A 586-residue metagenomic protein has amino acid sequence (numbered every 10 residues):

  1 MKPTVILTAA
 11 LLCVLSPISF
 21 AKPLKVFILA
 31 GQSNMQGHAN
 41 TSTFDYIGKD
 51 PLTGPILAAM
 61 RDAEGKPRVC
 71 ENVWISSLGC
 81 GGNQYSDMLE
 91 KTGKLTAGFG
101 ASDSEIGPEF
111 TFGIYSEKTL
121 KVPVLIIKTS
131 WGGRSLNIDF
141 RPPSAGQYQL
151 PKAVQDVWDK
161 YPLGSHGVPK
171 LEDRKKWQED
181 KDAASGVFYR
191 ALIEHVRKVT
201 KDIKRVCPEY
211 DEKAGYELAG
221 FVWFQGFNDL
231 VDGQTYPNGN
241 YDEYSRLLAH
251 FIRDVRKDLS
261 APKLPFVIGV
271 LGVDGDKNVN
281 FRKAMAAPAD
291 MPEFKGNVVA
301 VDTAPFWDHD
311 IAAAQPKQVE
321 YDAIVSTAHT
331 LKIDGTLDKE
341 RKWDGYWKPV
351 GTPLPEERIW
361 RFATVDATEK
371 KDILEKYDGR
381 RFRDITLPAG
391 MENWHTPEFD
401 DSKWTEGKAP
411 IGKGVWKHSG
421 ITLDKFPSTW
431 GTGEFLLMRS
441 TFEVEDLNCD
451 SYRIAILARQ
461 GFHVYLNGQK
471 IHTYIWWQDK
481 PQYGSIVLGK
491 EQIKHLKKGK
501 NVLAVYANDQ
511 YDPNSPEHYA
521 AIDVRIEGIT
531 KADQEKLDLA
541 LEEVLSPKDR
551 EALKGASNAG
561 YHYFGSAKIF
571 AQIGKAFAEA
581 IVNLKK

Functional and structural regions predicted by a protein language model:
M1-L7: Bacterial N-terminal signal peptides that target proteins for export
A21-A219, F224-L354, E443, K531-A576 (+1 more regions): Conserved, well-structured interaction surfaces
N40-T53, L337-M391, W477, K490-L545: An acidic-aromatic loop/edge-strand motif
W404, F442-G468, L503: Aromatic-lined ligand-binding clefts that engage carbohydrates, nucleic acids, or primary amines
G431-E445, G484-L488: Short beta-strands within extracellular/lumenal beta-sheet-rich domains
L466-G489: Solvent-exposed beta-strand/loop surfaces of large extracellular or lumenal domains
